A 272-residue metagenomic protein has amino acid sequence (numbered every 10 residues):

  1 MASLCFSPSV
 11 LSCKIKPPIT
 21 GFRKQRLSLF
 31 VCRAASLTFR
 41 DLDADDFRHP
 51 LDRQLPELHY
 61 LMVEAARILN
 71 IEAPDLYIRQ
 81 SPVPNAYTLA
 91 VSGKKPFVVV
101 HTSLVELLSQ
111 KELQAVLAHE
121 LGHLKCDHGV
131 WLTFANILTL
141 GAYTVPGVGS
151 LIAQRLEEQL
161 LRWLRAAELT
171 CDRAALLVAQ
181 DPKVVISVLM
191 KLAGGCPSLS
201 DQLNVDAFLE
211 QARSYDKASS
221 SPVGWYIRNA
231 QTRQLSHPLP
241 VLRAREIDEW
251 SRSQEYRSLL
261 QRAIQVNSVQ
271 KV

Functional and structural regions predicted by a protein language model:
M1-V91, E157-L160, L164, C196-P197 (+5 more regions): Hydrophobic or amphipathic, alpha-helical segments that drive membrane association/targeting
Q54-E57, A65, L69-I71, V148-S219: Short helix/loop segments within enzyme catalytic domains that coordinate or immediately flank catalytic cofactors
M62, V100, H119, C171 (+1 more regions): Residue-level signature of catalytic and energy-coupling elements of molecular machines, predominantly ATP/GTP-dependent
V99-A115, Q159-R165: Short pre-active-site segment immediately N-terminal to the catalytic Zn-binding motif
L108, L117-C126, T170, A174: Active-site His/Glu-centered metal-binding helix of metallohydrolases
L121, A179, L192-C196, H237 (+1 more regions): Sec/Tat-exported extracytoplasmic proteins
L121-L140, P146, P182-K183: Catalytic Zn2+-binding segment of zinc metalloproteases
